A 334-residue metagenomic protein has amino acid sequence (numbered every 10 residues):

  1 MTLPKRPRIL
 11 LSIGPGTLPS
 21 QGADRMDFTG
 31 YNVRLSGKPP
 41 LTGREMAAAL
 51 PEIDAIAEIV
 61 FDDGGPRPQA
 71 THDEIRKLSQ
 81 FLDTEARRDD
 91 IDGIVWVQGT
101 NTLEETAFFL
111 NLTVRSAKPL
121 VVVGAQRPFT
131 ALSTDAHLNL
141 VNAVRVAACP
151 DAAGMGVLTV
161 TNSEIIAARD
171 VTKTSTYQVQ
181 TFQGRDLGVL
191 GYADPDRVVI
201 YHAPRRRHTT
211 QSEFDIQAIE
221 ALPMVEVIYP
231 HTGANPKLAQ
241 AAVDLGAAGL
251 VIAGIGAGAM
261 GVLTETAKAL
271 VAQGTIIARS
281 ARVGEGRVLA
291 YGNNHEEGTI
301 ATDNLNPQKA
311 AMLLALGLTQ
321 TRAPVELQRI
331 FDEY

Functional and structural regions predicted by a protein language model:
M1-E85, E285, A310: ATP/NTP phosphate-donor binding region
K5-R6, S12-D24, R34-P51, A167-G258 (+1 more regions): Accessory alpha-helical/coil subdomains and C-terminal extensions that flank or cap enzyme catalytic cores
G16-P19, Q98-E104, E164-I166, I255-A259 (+1 more regions): Gly/Ser/Thr-rich loops at beta-strand to alpha-helix junctions that form or flank small-molecule/cofactor-binding
Q21-R25, A107-F108, L132-D135, I166-K173 (+1 more regions): Short acidic, glycine/serine/threonine-rich loops at helix termini
R88-L103, L245-A257: Short acidic, glycine-rich surface-loop motifs adjacent to enzyme active sites
W96-K118, M260-K268: Short Gly/Thr/Asp-enriched flexible loops that form oxyanion-binding sites at enzyme active sites
V122-P195: Internal gly/pro-rich beta-alpha loop/helix module that stabilizes soluble enzyme cofactors or their anionic handles
G254-Y334: C-terminal non-catalytic interaction/assembly regions of soluble proteins
